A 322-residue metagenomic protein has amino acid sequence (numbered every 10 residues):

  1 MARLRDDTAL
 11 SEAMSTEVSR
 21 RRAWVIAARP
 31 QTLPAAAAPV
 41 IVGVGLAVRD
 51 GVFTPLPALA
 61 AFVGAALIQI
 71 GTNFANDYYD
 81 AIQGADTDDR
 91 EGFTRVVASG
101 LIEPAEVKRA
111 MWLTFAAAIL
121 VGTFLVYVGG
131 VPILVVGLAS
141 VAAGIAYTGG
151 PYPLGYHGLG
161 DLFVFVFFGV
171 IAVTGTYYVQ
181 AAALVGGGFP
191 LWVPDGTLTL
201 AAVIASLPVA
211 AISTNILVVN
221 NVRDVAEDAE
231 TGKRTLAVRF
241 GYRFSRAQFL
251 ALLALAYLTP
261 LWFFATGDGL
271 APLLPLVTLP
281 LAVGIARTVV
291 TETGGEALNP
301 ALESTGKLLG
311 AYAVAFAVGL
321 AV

Functional and structural regions predicted by a protein language model:
M1-A60, G64: Topogenic membrane-insertion module of multi-pass membrane proteins
E17, L101-G187: Intramembrane alpha-helical segments
P34-G43, L162-Y177, V238-Y242, E303-F316: Small-residue-rich segments of transmembrane alpha-helices in multi-pass membrane proteins, especially helix faces
V40, D50-A75, P132-A143, D195-V218: Membrane-embedded alpha-helical segments that form the functional core of polytopic membrane enzymes, especially those
L67-E91, T214-A237: Acidic (Asp/Glu-rich) catalytic motifs at the cytosolic membrane interface
D89-V128, K233-G267, E303-A313: Multi-pass membrane catalytic core of lipid/isoprenoid biosynthesis enzymes
I145, H157-L159, G284-A313: Interfacial loop-to-transmembrane junctions
F163-V225, T231, F244-R246: Functional transmembrane core segments of multi-pass inner-membrane proteins
